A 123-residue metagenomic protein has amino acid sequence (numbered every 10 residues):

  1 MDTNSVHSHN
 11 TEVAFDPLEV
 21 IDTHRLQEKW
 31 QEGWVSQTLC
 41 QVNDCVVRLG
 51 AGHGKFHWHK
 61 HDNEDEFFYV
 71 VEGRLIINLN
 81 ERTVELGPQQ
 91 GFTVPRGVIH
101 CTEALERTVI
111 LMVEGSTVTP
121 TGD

Functional and structural regions predicted by a protein language model:
M1-R48: A short, N-terminal "cap"/entry segment at the start of jelly-roll beta-barrel domains of the cupin/DSBH fold
E32-G33, V46-D62: Conserved short histidine dyad/triad with adjacent acidic residue
N43, V71-E72, G87-P88, E106 (+1 more regions): A cytosolic small-molecule/anion-sensing beta-strand core signal
V46, K55, R74-I76, T83 (+3 more regions): Structural motif
A51-G52, H61-N78, V113: Short, conserved beta-strand element in jelly-roll/cupin
L79-N80, P88, A104, G122: Short glycine-/acidic-enriched loop or helix-start segments at secondary-structure transitions that form or flank
N80-R96: Short acidic-glycine-tyrosine-enriched beta hairpin
R96-D123: Ligand-binding loop in jelly-roll beta-barrel domains
